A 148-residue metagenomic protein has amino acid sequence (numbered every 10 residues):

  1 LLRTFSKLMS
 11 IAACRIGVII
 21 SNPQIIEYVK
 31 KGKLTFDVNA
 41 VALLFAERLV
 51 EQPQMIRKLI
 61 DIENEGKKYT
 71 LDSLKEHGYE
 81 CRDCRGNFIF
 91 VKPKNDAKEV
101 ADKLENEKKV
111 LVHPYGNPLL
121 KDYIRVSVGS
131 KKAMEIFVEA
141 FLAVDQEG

Functional and structural regions predicted by a protein language model:
L1-K75, Y79-R82: PLP-dependent aminotransferase class I/II
S6, F88, L119: Residue-level detector of flexible, active-site-proximal loop/helix-junction positions within diverse enzyme catalytic
A13, R85, L119-D122: Short acidic/glycine-enriched loop/turn segments that link adjacent beta-strands
S21, V91-N95, V128-S130: Short beta-strand-to-loop capping motifs
F45, E65, F90-V91, L120-K121: Short secondary-structure capping/turn micro-motifs that flank functional sites
N64, D72-K108: Conserved PLP-binding catalytic core of the aspartate aminotransferase-like
K103-E107, V112, N117-G148: PLP-dependent enzyme catalytic core of the Aspartate aminotransferase-like
